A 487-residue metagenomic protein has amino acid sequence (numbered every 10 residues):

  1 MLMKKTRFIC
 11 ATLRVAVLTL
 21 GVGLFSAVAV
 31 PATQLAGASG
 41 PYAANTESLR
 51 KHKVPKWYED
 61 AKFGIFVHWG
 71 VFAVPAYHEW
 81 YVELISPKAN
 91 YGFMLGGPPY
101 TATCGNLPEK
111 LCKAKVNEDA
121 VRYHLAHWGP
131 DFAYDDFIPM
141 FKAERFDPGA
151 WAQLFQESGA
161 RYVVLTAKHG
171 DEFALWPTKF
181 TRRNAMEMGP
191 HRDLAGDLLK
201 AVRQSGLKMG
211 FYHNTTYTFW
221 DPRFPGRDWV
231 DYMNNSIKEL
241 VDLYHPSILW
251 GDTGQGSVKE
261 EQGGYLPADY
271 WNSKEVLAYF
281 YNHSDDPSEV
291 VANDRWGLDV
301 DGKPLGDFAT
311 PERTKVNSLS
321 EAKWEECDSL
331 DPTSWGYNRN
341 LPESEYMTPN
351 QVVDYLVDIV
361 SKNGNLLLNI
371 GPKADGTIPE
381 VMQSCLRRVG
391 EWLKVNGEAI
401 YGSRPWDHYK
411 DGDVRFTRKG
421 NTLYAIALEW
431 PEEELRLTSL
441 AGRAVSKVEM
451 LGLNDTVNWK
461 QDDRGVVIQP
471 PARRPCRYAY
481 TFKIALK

Functional and structural regions predicted by a protein language model:
M1-A11: N-terminal secretory signal peptides that target proteins for export/translocation
F8-C10, V17, L298, V316: Sequence-pattern detector for short linear motifs and compositional/periodic biases rather than a specific fold
C10-L13, A32: Short, basic, low-complexity termini and linkers enriched in Ser/Thr/Gly/Pro that act as targeting/leader peptides
T12-A27: Bacterial N-terminal signal peptides
A32-K487: Mature catalytic domains of secreted/periplasmic carbohydrate-active enzymes
